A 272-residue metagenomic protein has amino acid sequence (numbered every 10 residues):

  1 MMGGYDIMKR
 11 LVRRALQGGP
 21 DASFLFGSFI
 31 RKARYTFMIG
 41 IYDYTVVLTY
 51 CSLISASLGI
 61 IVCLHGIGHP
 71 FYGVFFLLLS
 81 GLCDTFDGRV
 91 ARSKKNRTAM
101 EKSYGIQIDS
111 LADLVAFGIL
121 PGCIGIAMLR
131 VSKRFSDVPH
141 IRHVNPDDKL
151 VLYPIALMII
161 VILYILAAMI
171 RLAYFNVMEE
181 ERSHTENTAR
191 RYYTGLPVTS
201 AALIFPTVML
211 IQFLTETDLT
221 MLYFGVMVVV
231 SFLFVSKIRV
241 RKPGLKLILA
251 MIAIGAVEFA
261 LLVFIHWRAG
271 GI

Functional and structural regions predicted by a protein language model:
G3-G27, V177-I272: C-terminal membrane-associated helical module and adjoining short loops/tails
L11, S28-L53, R92-V115, A156 (+2 more regions): Interhelical loop and helix-boundary elements at the membrane-water interface of polytopic inner-membrane proteins
V47-Y50, S93-L172, M209: Multi-pass membrane catalytic core of lipid/isoprenoid biosynthesis enzymes
C51-A56, D113-G122, L196-M209, M227: Core segments of transmembrane alpha-helices that mediate helix-helix packing or line hydrophobic substrate/ligand
C51-Q107, L157-I165, V226: Membrane-embedded alpha-helical segments that form the functional core of polytopic membrane enzymes, especially those
S55-L58, D87, I119, A167-I170 (+2 more regions): Membrane-embedded alpha-helical transmembrane segments of multi-pass integral membrane proteins
A56-C63, I124-A127, R171-Y174, F205-M209 (+2 more regions): Structural signal for membrane-spanning alpha-helices in multi-pass inner-membrane proteins, emphasizing helix cores
V62-H65, I126-S136, Y174-E181, T215 (+1 more regions): Juxtamembrane transmembrane-helix termini
